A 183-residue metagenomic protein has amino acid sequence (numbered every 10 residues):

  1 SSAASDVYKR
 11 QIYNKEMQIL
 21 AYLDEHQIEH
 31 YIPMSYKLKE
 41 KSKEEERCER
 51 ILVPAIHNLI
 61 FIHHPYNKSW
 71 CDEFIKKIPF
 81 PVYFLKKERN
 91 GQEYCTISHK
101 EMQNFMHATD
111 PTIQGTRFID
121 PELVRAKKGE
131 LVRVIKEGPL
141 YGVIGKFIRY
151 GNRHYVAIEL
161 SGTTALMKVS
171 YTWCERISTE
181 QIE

Functional and structural regions predicted by a protein language model:
S1-Y8: Short, small-residue-biased leader/transition segments that mark boundaries at the very start of proteins
R10-H64: N-terminal structural module
H57-S98: Ordered, amphipathic secondary-structure segments that act as subunit-interaction surfaces in large macromolecular
E88-K128: Mixed-charge, Lys/Arg-rich low-complexity intrinsically disordered regions
E130-R133: Generic structural signal for buried aliphatic residues
K136-Y141, G162: Short, charged beta-turn/beta-strand-edge "cap" motif at the junction between a beta-strand and an adjacent loop
Y141-Y150: Short beta-strand-centered aromatic/proline hotspots
A157, T163-E175: A short macromolecule-binding patch
